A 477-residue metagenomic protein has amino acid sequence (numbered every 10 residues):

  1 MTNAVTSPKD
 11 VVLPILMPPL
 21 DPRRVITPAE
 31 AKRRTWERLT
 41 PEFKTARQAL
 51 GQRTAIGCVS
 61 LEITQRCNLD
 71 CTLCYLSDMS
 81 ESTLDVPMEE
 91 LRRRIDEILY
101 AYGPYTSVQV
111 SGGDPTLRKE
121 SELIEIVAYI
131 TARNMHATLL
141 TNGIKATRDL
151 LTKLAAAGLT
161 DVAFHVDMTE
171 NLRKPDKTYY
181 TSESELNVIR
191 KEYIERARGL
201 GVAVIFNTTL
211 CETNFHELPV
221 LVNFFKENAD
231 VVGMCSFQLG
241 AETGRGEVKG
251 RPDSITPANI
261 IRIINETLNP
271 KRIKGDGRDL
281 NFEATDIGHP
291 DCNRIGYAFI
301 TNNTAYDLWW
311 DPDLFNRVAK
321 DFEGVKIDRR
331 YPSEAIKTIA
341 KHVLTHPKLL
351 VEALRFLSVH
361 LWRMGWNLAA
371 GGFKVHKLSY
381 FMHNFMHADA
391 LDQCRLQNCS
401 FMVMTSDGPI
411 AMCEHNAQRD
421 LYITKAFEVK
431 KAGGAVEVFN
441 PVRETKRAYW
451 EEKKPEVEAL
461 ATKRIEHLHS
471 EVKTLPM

Functional and structural regions predicted by a protein language model:
M1-G51, Y297-M477: Radical SAM enzyme core and accessory elements
S7-K153: Conserved alpha-helical substructure of the radical SAM core
I63-T64, Y75, F164-T169, F237-G240 (+1 more regions): Short loop/turn segments at strand-loop or loop-helix junctions that form parts of catalytic or ligand-binding pockets
C67, C71-C74, C292, C394 (+2 more regions): Disulfide-bonded cysteines in secreted/extracellular proteins and peptides
S77-S82, M168-L172, E242-T243: A short, flexible beta-alpha/helix-coil linker loop
R92-V110, E120-L239: Radical SAM/AdoMet-radical enzyme domain recognition
K174-F373: Radical SAM enzyme [4Fe-4S]-AdoMet core and its adjacent flexible, acidic and glycine-rich loops/tails across
